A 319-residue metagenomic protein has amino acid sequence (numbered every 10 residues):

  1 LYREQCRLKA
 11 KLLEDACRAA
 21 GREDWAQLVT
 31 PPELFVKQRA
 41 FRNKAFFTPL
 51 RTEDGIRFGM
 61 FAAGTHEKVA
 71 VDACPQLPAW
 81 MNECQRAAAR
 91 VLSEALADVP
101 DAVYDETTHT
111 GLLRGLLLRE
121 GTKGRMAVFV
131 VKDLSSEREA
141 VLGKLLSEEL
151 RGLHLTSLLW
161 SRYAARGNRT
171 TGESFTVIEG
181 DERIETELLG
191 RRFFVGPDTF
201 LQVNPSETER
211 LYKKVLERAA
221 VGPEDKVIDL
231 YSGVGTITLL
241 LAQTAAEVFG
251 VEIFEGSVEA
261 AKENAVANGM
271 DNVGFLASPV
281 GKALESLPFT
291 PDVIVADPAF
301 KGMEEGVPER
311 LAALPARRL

Functional and structural regions predicted by a protein language model:
L1-V103, S135-S136: Extended interfacial segments that mediate partner engagement and assembly in macromolecular machines
D24-W25, T122, P315-L319: Short, intrinsically disordered, charge-balanced linker/junction segments flanking boundaries in proteins
A45, L116, N204: Residue-level signature of catalytic and energy-coupling elements of molecular machines, predominantly ATP/GTP-dependent
P49, A62, E120, V131 (+1 more regions): Flexible glycine-/small-residue-rich
V99-T110, V227: Short helix/loop segment immediately N-terminal to the Walker
H109-G121: Short edge beta-strands and adjacent turn/loop segments
K123-K132, R192-G196: Short, aliphatic-rich beta-strand segments
S136-L319: Rossmann-like S-adenosyl-L-methionine
